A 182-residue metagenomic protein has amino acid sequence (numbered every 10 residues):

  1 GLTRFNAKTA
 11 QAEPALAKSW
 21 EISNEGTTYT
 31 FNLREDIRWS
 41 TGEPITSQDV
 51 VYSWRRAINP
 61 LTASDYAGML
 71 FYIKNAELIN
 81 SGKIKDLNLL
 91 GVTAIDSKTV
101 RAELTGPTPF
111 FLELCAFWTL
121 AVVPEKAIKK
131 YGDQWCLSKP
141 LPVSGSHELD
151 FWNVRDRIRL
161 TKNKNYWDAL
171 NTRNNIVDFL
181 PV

Functional and structural regions predicted by a protein language model:
G1-E25, P140-V143: N-terminal lobe/hinge region of extracytoplasmic solute-binding protein
T3, A7, E25, R38 (+4 more regions): Sec-exported extracytoplasmic/periplasmic mature domains
R4-E13, L78-L87, A94: N-terminal hydrophobic or amphipathic helices and topogenic motifs
N6-A7, D86-L89, S97-K98, E103-T172 (+1 more regions): Gly/Pro-rich hinge or "lid" segments in bacterial periplasmic/extracellular proteins
E13, A17, S47, V51-R55 (+3 more regions): Extracytoplasmic/secreted envelope proteins and their assembly/folding machinery, especially bacterial periplasmic
A15, I37, I45, P142 (+1 more regions): A broad, structural micro-motif
S19-G68, R101-E103: Aromatic- and charge-enriched surface segment that lines or borders ligand/interaction sites
I176-V182: Short beta-strand-to-loop elements that line the ligand-binding cleft of bilobed periplasmic-binding protein-like
